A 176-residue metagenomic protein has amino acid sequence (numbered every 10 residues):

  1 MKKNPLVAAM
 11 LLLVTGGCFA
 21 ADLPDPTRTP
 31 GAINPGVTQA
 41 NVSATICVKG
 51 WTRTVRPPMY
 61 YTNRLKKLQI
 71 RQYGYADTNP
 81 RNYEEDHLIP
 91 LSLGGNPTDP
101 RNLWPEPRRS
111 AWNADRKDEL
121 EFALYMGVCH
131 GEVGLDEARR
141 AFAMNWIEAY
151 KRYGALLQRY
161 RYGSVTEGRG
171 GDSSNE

Functional and structural regions predicted by a protein language model:
K2-P5, M10-Y83, S92-E176: Nuclease and nuclease-like effector domains acting on nucleic acids or nucleotide cofactors
